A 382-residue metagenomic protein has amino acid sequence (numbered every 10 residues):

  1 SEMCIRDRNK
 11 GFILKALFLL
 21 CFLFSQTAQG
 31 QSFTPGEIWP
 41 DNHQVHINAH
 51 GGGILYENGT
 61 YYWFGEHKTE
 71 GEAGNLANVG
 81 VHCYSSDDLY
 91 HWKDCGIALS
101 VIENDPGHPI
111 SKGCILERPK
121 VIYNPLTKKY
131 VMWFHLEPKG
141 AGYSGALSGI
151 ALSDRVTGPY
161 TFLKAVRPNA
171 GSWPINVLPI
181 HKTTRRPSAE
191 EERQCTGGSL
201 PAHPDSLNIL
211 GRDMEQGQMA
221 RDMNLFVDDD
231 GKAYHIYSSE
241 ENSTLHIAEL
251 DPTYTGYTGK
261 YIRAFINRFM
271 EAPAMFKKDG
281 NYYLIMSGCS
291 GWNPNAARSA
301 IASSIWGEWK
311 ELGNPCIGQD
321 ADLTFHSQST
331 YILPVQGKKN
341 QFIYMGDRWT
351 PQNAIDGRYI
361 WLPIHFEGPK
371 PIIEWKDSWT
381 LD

Functional and structural regions predicted by a protein language model:
S1-I5: Short, small-residue-biased leader/transition segments that mark boundaries at the very start of proteins
R6-L17: Bacterial N-terminal signal peptides that target proteins for export
R6-R8, G30-D382: Carbohydrate-active catalytic/glycan-binding domains of CAZyme proteins, especially the secreted or lumenal ectodomains
K15-S25: Bacterial N-terminal signal peptides
